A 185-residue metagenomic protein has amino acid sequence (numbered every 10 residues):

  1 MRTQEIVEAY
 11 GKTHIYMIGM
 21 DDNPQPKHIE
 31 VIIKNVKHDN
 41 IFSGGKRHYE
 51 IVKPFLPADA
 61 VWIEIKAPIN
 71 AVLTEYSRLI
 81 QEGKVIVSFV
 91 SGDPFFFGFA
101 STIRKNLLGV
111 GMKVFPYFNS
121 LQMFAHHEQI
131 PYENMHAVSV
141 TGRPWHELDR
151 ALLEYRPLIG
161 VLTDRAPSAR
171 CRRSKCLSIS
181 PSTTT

Functional and structural regions predicted by a protein language model:
M1-K113, Q122, P144: Class I S-adenosyl-L-methionine
R2-I18, K105, Q122-T185: Beta-strand/loop-alpha-helix module characteristic of Rossmann-like adenine-cofactor folds
Y117: Active-site glycine-centered loops adjacent to acidic/histidine catalytic or metal-binding residues that shape
